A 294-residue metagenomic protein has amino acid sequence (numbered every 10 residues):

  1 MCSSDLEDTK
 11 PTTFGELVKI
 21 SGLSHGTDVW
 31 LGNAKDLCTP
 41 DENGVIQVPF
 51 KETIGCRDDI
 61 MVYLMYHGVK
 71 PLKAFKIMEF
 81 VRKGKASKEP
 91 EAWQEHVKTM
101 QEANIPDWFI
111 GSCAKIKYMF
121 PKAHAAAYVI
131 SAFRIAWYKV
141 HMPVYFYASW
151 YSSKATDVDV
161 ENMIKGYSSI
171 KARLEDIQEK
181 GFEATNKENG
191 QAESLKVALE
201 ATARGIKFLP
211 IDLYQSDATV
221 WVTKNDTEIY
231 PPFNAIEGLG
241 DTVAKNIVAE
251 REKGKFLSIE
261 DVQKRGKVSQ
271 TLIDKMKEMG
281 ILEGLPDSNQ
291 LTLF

Functional and structural regions predicted by a protein language model:
S4-F294: Noncatalytic, beta-rich nucleic-acid-contacting surfaces in large DNA/RNA-processing enzymes
